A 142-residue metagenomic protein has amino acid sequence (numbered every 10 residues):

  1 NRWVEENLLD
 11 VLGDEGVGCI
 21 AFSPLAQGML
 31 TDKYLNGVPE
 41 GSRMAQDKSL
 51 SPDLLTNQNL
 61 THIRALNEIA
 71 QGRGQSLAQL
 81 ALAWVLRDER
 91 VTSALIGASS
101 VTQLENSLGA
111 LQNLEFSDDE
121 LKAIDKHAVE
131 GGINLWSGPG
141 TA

Functional and structural regions predicted by a protein language model:
N1-K126: Beta/alpha (TIM)-barrel catalytic core signal, keyed to glycine-rich beta->alpha loops juxtaposed to Asp/Glu that bind
G132: C-terminal active-site/capping subdomain that shapes the small-molecule cofactor and substrate pocket of enzyme
W136-T141: Short coil/turn segments at secondary-structure boundaries
